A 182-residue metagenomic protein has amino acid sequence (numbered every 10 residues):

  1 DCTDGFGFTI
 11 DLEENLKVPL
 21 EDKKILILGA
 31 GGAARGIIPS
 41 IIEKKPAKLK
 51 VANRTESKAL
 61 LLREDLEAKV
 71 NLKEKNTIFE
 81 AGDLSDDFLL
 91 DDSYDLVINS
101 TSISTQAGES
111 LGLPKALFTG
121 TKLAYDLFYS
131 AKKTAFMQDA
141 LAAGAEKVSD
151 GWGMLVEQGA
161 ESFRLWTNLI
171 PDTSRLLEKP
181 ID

Functional and structural regions predicted by a protein language model:
C2-G5, L12, L16, D22-I42 (+1 more regions): Glycine-rich adenosine-cofactor-binding loop
G5-F6, T105, K122-T173, L177-E178: Rossmann-fold NAD(P)-binding glycine/threonine-rich loop
L20-E21, E43, L90, L113-K122 (+1 more regions): Short, conserved loop/helix-junction motifs that constitute active-site signature segments in enzyme catalytic cores
I42-K48, A142-K147: Conserved S-adenosyl-L-methionine
K44-L72: NAD(P)-binding Rossmann-fold cofactor-contacting core
T55, D87-L111: Rossmann-like NAD(P)-binding element
K73-Y94: Short acidic low-complexity segments
